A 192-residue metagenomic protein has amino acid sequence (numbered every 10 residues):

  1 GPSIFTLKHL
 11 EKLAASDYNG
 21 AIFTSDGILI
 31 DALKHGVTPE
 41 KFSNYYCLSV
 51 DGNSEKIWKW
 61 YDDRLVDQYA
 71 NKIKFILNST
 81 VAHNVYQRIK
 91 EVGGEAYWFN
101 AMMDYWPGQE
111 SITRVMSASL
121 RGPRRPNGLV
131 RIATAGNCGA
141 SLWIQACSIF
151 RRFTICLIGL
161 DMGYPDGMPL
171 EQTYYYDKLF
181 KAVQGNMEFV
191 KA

Functional and structural regions predicted by a protein language model:
G1-A192: Metal-ion/cofactor- or nucleotide/acyl-coenzyme-handling active-site neighborhoods
